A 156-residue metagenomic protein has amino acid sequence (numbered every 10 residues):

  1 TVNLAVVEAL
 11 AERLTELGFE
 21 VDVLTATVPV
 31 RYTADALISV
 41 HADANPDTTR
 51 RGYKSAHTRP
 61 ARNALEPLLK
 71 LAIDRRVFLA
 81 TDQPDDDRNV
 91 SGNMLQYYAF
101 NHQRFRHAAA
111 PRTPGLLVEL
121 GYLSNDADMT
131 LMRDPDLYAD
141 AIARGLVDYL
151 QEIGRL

Functional and structural regions predicted by a protein language model:
V2-L156: Active-site-proximal helix/loop segments of hydrolytic enzymes
